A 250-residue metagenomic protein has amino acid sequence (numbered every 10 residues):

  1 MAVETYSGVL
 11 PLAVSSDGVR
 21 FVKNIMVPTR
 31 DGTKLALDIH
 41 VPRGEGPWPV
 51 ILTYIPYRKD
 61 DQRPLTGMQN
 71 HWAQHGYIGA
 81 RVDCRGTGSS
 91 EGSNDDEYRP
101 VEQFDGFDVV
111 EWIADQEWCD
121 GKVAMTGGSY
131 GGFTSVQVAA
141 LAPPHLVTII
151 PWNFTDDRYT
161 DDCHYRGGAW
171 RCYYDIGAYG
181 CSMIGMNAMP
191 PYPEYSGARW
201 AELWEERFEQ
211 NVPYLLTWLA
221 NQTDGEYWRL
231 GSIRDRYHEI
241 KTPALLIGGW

Functional and structural regions predicted by a protein language model:
Y6-G46: N-terminal cap/lid segment of alpha/beta-hydrolase-fold proteins
P42-A114, C163-H164, W170: Cap/lid segment of the alpha/beta-hydrolase catalytic domain
T66, Q74, A140-E239: Accessory cap/linker subdomain of secreted extracellular hydrolases
S90, S129-Y130, N153: Catalytic nucleophile serine of serine hydrolases, specifically the conserved "nucleophile elbow" pentapeptide
E117-Y130: Alpha/beta-hydrolase fold nucleophile elbow
M125-G127, W152, I247: Short beta-strand immediately N-terminal to the catalytic nucleophile in serine-hydrolase-like folds
T134-V138: Hydrolases whose catalytic domains are alpha/beta-hydrolase-1, hotdog thioesterase, or metallo-beta-lactamase-like
I240, L246-G248: Short beta-strand/loop motif that positions the catalytic acidic residue of the alpha/beta-hydrolase fold
